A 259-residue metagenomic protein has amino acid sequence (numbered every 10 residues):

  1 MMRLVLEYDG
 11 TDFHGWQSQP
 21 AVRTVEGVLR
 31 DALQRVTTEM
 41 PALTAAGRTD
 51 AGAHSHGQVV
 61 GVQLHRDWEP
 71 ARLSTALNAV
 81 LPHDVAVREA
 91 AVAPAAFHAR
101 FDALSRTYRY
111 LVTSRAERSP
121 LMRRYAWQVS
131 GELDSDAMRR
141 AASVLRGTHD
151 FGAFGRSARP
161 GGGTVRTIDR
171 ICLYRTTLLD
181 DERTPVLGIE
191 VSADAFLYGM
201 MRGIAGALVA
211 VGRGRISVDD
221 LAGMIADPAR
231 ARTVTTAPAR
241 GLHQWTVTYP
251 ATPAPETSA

Functional and structural regions predicted by a protein language model:
M1-A259: Structured-RNA-binding interfaces characteristic of tRNA pseudouridine synthases
